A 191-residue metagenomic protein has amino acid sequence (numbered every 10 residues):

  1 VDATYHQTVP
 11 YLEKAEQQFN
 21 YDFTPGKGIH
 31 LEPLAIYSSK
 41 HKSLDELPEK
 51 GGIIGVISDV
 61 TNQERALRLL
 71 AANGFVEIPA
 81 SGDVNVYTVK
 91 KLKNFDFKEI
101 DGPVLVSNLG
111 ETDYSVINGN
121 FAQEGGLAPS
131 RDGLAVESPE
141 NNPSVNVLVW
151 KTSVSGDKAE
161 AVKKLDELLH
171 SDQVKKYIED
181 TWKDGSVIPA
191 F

Functional and structural regions predicted by a protein language model:
V1-A35: N-terminal segment of the mature folded domain
A3-E13, D101-G102, G110-T112, I117-Q123: Beta->alpha turn/N-cap motifs
K14-G26, H41, V116, E124-V136: Ligand-binding "clamshell"
Q17, G26-V76, K175: A conserved helix-loop-strand patch within extracytoplasmic ligand-binding domains of the periplasmic binding
P33-D45, S144-A161: A bilobed periplasmic-binding-protein/Venus flytrap-type ligand-binding module shared by bacterial periplasmic
K50, R65, D157-L168, Y177: Short amphipathic alpha-helical coupling segments at ligand-binding clamshell hinges and other catalytic/signaling
E64-A71, L168-P189: Periplasmic-binding protein-like
R65-K98: Ligand-binding cleft/hinge of the Venus flytrap
